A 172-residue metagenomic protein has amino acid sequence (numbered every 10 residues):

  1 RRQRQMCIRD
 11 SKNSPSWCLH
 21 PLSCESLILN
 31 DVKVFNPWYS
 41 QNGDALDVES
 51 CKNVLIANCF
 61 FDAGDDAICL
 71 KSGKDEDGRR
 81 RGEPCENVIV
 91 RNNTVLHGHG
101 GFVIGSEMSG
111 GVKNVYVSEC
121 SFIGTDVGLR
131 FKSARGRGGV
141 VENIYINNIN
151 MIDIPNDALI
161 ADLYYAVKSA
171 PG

Functional and structural regions predicted by a protein language model:
Q3-I8: Short, small-residue-biased leader/transition segments that mark boundaries at the very start of proteins
R9, N13-I28: Aromatic- and glycine-enriched pocket-lining scaffold segments that form the walls of small-molecule binding clefts
P15-H20, P37-A45, N53, F61-K71 (+6 more regions): Short glycine/acidic-rich loop motifs that flank beta-strands on beta-rich extracellular proteins
C24-I28, C51-L55, E86-N87, M108 (+2 more regions): Short "repeat-start/strand-capping" segments in structured domains, especially the N-termini of parallel beta-helix
L70, R81-P84, V88: Sequence-level preference for short, compositionally simple segments enriched in small aliphatic or small polar residues
D75-R79, G110-G111, R137, V167: Short, small-residue-enriched loops and turns at beta-alpha junctions that line or gate enzyme active sites
S118, R135-G172: Beta-rich accessory regions
